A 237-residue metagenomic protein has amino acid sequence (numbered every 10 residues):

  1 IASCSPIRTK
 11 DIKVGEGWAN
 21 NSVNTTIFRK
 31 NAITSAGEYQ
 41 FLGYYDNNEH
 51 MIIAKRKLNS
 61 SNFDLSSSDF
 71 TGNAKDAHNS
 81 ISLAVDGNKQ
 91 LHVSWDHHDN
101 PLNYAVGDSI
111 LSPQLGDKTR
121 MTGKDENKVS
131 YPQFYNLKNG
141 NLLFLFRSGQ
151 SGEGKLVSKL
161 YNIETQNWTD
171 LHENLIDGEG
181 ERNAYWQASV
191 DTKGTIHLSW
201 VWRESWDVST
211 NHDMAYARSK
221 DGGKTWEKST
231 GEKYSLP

Functional and structural regions predicted by a protein language model:
A2-S3: C-terminal motif of bacterial Sec signal peptides marking the signal peptidase cleavage site
P6-P237: Extracellular, repeat-based ectodomains that mediate carbohydrate processing or recognition
